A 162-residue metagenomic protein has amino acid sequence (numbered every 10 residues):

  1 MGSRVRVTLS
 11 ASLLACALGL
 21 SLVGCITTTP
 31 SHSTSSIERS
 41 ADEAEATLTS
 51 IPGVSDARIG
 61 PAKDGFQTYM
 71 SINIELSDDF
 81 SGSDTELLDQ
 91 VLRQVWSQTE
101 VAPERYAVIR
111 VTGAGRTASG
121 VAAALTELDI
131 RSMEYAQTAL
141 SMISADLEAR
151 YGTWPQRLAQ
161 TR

Functional and structural regions predicted by a protein language model:
M1-L13: Bacterial N-terminal signal peptides that target proteins for export
S21-G24: C-terminal motif of bacterial Sec signal peptides marking the signal peptidase cleavage site
I26-T29: Bacterial signal peptide processing site
T34-D56: Post-signal peptide N-terminal segment of mature Sec-exported envelope proteins
R39, E43, E86-Q90, M142 (+2 more regions): Extracytoplasmic/secreted proteins, especially bacterial periplasmic and envelope-associated proteins
I51-E75: Short edge beta-strands and adjacent turn/loop segments
N73-A118: Mature extracytoplasmic domains of secretory-pathway proteins
R110-R162: Polar/charged, Gly/Pro-rich intrinsically disordered segments
